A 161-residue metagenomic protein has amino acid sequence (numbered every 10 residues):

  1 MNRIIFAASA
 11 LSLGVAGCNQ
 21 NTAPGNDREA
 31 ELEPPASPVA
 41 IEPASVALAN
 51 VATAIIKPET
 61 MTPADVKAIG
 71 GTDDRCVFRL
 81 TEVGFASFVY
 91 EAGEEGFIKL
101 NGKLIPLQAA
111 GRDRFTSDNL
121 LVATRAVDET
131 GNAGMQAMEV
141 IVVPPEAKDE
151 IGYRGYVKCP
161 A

Functional and structural regions predicted by a protein language model:
M1-F6: Bacterial N-terminal signal peptides that target proteins for export
C18-N21: Bacterial signal peptide processing site
P24-L107: An ectodomain-focused feature that recognizes extracytoplasmic/extracellular
F97, A137-I141, R154: Beta-strand secondary-structure signal
G111-K148: Acidic, glycine-rich flexible loop segments
I151-A161: Short, low-complexity, Pro/Ser/Thr/Gly-rich segments in the mature regions of secreted, periplasmic
